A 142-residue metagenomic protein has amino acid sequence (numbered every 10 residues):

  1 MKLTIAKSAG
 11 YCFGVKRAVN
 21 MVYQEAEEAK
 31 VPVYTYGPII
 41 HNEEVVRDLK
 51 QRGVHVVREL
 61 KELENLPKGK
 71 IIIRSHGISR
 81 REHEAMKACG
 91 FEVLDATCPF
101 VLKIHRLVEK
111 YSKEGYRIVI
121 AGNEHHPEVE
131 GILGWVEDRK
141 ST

Functional and structural regions predicted by a protein language model:
M1-G10, E28, P32: Generic N-terminal amphipathic, Lys/Arg-enriched alpha-helix
S8-V22: Conserved phosphate/anionic-ligand binding catalytic regions in large, soluble enzymes, centered on
P32-I39, I120-G122: Short internal beta-strands
G37-V54: N-terminal beta-loop-helix "entrance" segment that forms/cooperates in small-molecule cofactor or anionic ligand
V56-L66: Short acidic low-complexity segments
R74-S79: Conserved phosphate/oxyanion-binding catalytic-loop motifs
C89-Y116, I120-E124: Ser/Thr/Gly-rich flexible loops in soluble cytosolic domains mediating phosphotransfer, phosphorylation
T142: Conserved small/polar residues in nucleotide/adenosyl-binding loops
